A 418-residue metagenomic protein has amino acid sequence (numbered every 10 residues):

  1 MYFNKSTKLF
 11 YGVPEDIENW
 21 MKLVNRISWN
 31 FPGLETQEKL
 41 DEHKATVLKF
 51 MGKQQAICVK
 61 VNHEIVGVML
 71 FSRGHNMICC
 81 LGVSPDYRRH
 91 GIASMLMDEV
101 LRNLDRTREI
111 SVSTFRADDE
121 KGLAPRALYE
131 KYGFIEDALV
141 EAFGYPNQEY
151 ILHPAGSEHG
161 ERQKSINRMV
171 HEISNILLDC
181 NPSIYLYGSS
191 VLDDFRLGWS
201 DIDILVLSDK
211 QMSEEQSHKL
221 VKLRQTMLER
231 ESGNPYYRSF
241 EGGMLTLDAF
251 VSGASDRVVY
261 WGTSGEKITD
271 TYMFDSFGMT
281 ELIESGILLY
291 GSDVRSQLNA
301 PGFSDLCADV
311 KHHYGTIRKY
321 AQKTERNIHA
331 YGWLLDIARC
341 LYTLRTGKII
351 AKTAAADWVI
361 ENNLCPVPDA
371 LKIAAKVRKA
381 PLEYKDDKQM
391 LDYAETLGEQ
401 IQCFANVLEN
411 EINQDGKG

Functional and structural regions predicted by a protein language model:
M1-E15, P154-S157: Conserved N-terminal entry element of GNAT/NAT acetyltransferase domains
Y11-C80, S84-D86, M97, N103: Acetyl-CoA-dependent GNAT
S94, A117-A138: Conserved active-site alpha-helix within GNAT-family acetyltransferase domains
L104-D118: Conserved GNAT acetyl-CoA-binding A-motif
S157-Y185, Q216-H218: Helical scaffold of the NTase/Pol beta-like nucleotidyltransferase catalytic core
H159, S217, K222-N327, C340: Conserved NTP/Mg2+-binding pocket subregion across the NTase superfamily
G188-T226, S239-M244: Catalytic metal-binding acidic patch
F274, E281-G418: Conserved nucleotidyltransferase catalytic core and NTase-mimicking acidic/glycine-rich helix/loop elements in nucleic
